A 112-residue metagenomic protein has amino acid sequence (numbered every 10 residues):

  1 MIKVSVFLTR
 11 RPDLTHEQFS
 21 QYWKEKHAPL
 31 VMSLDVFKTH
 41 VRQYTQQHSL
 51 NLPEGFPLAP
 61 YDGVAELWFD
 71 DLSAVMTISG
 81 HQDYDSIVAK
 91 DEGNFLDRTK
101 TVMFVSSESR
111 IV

Functional and structural regions predicted by a protein language model:
M1-V112: Macromolecular interaction modules
